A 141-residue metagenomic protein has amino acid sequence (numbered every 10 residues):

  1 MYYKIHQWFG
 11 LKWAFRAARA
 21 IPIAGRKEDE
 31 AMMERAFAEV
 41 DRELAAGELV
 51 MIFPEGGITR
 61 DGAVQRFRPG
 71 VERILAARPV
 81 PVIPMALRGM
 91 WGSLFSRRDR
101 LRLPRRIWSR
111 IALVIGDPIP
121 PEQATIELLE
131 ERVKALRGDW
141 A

Functional and structural regions predicted by a protein language model:
M1-D29: Catalytic core of membrane glycerolipid acyltransferases/transacylases, capturing the structured, soluble-facing
Y2, E55, L87-R88: Cofactor-binding loop segments of dinucleotide-utilizing enzymes, especially the Rossmann-like FAD- and NAD(P)+-binding
A14, R42, R73-A77: Hydrophobic/aromatic ligand-binding patch that stacks against planar heteroaromatic rings of cofactors or nucleotides
R16, R35, E39, V114 (+1 more regions): Alpha-helical elements of Rossmann-like donor-binding domains used by nucleotide-donor carbohydrate transfer enzymes
I21-A46: Helix-adjacent hinge/juxtasegments
A24, P54-G57, D117-I119: Short, histidine-centered active-site or binding-site loop motifs used for metal coordination, general acid-base
G47-F53: Residue-level preference for the first positions of well-ordered beta-strands
L49, R60-E127: A cross-family acyltransferase "interaction/gating" segment
